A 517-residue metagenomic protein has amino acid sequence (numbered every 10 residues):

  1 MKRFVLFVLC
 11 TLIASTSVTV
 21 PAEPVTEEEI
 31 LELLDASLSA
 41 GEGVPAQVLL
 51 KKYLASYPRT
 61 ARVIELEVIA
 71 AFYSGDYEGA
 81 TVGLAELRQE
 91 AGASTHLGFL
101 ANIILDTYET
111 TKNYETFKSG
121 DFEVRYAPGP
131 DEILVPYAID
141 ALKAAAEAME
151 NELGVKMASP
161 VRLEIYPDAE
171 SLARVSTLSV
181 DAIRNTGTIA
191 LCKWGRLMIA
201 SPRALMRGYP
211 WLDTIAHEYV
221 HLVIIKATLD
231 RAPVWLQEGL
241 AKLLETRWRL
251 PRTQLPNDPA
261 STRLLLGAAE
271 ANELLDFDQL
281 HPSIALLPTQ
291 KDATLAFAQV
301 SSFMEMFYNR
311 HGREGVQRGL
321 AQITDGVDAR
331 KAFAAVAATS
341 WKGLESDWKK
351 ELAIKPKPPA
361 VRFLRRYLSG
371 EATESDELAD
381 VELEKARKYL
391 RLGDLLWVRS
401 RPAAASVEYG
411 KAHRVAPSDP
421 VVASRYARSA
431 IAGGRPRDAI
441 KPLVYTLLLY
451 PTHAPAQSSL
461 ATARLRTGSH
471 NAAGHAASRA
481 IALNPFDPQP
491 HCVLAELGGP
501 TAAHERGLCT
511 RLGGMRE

Functional and structural regions predicted by a protein language model:
M1-F4: Positively charged n-region of N-terminal signal peptides that target proteins for export
F7-S15: Bacterial N-terminal signal peptides
E23-I30, D35-K52, V82-E86, K291-L295 (+4 more regions): Beta/coil-rich, acidic/histidine-enriched accessory regions frequently appended to metallopeptidases
E28, E32, S39-D76, S159: N-terminal, post-signal-peptide region of Sec/Tat-exported proteins
I64-S74, A93-K112, S429, T462-L465 (+1 more regions): TPR/TPR-like alpha-solenoid helical repeat scaffolds
E86-T110, L344-P356: Short, structured interface segments
N113-V234, L244-P251, D258, N272-L274 (+5 more regions): Juxtacatalytic substrate-recognition/specificity segment
L244-D276, F307-N309, R313-D325: Short helix/loop segments within enzyme catalytic domains that coordinate or immediately flank catalytic cofactors
